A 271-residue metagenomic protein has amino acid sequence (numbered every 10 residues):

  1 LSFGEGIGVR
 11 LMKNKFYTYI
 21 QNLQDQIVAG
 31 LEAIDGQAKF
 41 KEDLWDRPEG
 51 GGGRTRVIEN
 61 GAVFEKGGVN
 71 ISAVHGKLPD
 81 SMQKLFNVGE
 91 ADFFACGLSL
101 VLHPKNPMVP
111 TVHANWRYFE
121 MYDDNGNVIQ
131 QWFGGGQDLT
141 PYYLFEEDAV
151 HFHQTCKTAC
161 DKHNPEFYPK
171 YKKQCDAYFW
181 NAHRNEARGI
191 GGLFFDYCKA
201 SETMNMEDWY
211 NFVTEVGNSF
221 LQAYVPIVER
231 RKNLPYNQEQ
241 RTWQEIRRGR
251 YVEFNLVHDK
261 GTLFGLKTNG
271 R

Functional and structural regions predicted by a protein language model:
G4-G6: Glycine-biased, low-complexity coil/linker segments
K13-N87, S201-V257: Gly/Pro-rich turn-and-neighbor structural signature
T55-W132: Internal mixed beta-strand/loop scaffold within catalytic domains of large alpha/beta enzymes
G68, F94-G97, Q131-D138, E186-E207 (+1 more regions): Glycine-rich, often proline-containing surface loops adjacent to acidic residues and nearby aromatics that form
P104-N106, Y122, L139-F145, Y197-W209 (+1 more regions): A generic structural motif
Y122-Y171: Compact, glycine/acidic-enriched structural inserts
A159-F212, P226-E229: Long, charged, mostly alpha-helical binding arms that flank functional sites
V252-R271: A translation/RNA-centric and nucleic-acid-associated enzymatic feature enriched in Class II aminoacyl-tRNA synthetases
